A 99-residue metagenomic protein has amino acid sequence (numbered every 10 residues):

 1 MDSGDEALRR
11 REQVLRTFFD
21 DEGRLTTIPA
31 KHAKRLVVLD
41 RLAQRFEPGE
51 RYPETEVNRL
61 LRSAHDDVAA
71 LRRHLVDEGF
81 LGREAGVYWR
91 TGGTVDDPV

Functional and structural regions predicted by a protein language model:
M1-S3: Eukaryotic partner-binding/assembly regions in large regulatory complexes
R9-Q44: Short alpha-helical segments that sit at the start of domains
D40-A43, N58, R62: Amphipathic alpha-helical segments within well-ordered protein domains
P48-L61: Short acidic, hydrophobic short linear motifs in intrinsically disordered regions
A64-H74: Short amphipathic alpha-helical interaction segments
D77-Y88: A short, conserved structural fragment
V87-V99: Short, cationic-aromatic polyanion-contact patches
